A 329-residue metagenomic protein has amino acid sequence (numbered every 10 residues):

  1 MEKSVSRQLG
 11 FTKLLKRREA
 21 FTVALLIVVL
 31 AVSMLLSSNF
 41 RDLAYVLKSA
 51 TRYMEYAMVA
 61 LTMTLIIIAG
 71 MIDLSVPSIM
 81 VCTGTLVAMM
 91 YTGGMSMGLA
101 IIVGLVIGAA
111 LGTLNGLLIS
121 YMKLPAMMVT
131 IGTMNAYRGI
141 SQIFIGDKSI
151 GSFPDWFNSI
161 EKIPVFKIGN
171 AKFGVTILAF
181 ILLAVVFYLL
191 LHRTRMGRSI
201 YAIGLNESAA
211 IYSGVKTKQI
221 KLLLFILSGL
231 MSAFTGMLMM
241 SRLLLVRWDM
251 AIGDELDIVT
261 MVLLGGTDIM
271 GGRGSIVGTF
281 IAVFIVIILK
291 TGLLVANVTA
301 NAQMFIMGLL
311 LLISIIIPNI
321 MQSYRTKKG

Functional and structural regions predicted by a protein language model:
M1-I27, A31, L205, I211-Q219 (+1 more regions): Cytosolic-side transmembrane-helix boundaries in multi-pass membrane proteins
E2-A60, G94-L99, G169, G329: Membrane-interfacial amphipathic/re-entrant helices at transmembrane-helix boundaries
V5, A126-R193, L222-L223, L243-A251 (+2 more regions): Transmembrane helix-bundle core of multi-pass membrane transporters and related energy-transducing complexes
L30-N39, L43-G93, L117-K123, V262-V277 (+1 more regions): Single transmembrane alpha-helix segments in multi-pass membrane proteins
S38-K48, S141-F144, L190-L191, R195-G197 (+2 more regions): Inter-helical junctions in multi-pass inner-membrane proteins, predominant in energy-converting antiporter-like
M95-M134, I281-I285: Alpha-helical transmembrane segments within multi-pass membrane transporters and channels
S96-I102, A110-N115, I119, K167-V246: Helix-loop-helix "hairpin" substructures at the membrane interface of multi-pass membrane proteins
S232, R242-G308: Transmembrane alpha-helical segments in multi-pass inner-membrane proteins
